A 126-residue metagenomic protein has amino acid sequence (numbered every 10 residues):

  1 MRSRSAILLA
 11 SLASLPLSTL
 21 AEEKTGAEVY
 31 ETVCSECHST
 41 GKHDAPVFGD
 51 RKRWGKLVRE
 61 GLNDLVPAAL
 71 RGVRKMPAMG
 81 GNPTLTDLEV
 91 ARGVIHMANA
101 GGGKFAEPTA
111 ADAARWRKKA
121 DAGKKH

Functional and structural regions predicted by a protein language model:
M1-L8: Bacterial N-terminal signal peptides that target proteins for export
P16-A21: N-terminal signal peptide c-region/cleavage motif recognized by signal peptidases
E23-S35, G55-V66, T84, A106-E107: Sequence context surrounding c-type heme c attachment/ligation sites in exported
E31-T40, G93, M97: The canonical Cys-X-X-Cys-His
S39-A68, P77-G80: Gly/Gly-Pro-rich "capping" loops immediately C-terminal to redox-active cysteine motifs in periplasmic/lumenal
H43, K75, N99-G103: Conserved amphipathic alpha-helical interaction elements at protein-protein interfaces in regulatory, energy-coupling
V66, L70, A91-V94: Extracytoplasmic/secreted envelope proteins and their assembly/folding machinery, especially bacterial periplasmic
G80-H126: Flexible coil segments in periplasmic/lumen-exposed cytochrome c-class electron-transfer proteins
